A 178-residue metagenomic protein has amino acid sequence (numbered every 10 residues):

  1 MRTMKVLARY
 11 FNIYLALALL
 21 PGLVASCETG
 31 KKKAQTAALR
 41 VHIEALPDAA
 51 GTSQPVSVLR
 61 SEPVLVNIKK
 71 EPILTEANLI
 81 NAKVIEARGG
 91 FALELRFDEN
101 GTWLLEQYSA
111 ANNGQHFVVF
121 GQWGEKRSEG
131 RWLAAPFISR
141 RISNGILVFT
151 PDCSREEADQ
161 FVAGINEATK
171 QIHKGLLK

Functional and structural regions predicted by a protein language model:
M1-A25: Sec-dependent bacterial lipoprotein signal peptides
R2-V6, C27-K178: Structural signature of multi-pass, alpha-helical inner-membrane proteins
